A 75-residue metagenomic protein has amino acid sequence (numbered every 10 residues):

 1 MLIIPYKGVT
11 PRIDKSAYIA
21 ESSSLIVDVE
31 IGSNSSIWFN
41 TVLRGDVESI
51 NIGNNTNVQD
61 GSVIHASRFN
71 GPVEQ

Functional and structural regions predicted by a protein language model:
M1-K15: Extreme N-terminal tail/first-helix region
P11, S16-I19, S23, V29 (+4 more regions): A structural motif detector for beta-strand N-caps
A66-Q75: A contiguous binding-surface segment within folded domains or other stable secondary-structure elements
